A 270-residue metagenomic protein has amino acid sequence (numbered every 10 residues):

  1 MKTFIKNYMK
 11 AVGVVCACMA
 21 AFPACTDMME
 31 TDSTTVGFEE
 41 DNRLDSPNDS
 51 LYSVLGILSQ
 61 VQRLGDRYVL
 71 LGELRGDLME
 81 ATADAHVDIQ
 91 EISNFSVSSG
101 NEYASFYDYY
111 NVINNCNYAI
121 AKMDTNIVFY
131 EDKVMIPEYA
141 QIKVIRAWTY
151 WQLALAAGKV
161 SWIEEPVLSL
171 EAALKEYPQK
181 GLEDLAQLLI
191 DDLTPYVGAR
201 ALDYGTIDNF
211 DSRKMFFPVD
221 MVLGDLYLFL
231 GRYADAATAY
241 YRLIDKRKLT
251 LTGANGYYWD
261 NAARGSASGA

Functional and structural regions predicted by a protein language model:
M1-P23: Sec-dependent bacterial lipoprotein signal peptides
F4, C25-G72: Membrane-proximal, proline-rich intrinsically disordered regions
S46-P47, L51-Y52, H86-A157, K180-E183 (+2 more regions): Conserved, well-structured interaction surfaces
N48, Y52, Y240-A270: Extended ligand-binding clefts on enzyme/binding-domain cores
N115, L185, D192, A239-R242: Alpha-helical solenoid repeat scaffolds, predominantly canonical TPR units
